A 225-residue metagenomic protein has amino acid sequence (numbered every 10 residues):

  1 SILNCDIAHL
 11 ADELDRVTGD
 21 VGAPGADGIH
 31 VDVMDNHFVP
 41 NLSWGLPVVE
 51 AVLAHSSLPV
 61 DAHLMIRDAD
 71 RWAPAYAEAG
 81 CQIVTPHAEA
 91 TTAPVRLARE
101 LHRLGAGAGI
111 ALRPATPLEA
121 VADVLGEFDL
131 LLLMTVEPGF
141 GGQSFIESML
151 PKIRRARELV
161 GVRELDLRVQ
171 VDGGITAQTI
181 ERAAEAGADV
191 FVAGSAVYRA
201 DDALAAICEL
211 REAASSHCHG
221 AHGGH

Functional and structural regions predicted by a protein language model:
S1-T85, E89-A93, E100-R103, G107-A108 (+7 more regions): Conserved N-terminal beta1-alpha1 strand-loop-helix module at the mouth
H30, Q170-V171: Generic enzyme active-site microenvironment
A111, L132-T135, Q170, F191-V192: Conserved beta-strand segments that form the floor/walls of ligand-binding pockets within enzyme and binding domains
A115-P117, T176: Short acidic loop-to-helix transition motifs that present clustered carboxylates
P138-G141: Short acidic, Gly/Pro-enriched loop/turn segments at secondary-structure junctions
G174-A186: Acidic, divalent-metal-coordinating active-site segment for phosphoryl/phosphodiester hydrolysis, typified by short
A188-A193, Y198-R199: Acidic, Mg2+-coordinating phosphoryl-transfer loop and its flanking beta/alpha structural elements, shared across
